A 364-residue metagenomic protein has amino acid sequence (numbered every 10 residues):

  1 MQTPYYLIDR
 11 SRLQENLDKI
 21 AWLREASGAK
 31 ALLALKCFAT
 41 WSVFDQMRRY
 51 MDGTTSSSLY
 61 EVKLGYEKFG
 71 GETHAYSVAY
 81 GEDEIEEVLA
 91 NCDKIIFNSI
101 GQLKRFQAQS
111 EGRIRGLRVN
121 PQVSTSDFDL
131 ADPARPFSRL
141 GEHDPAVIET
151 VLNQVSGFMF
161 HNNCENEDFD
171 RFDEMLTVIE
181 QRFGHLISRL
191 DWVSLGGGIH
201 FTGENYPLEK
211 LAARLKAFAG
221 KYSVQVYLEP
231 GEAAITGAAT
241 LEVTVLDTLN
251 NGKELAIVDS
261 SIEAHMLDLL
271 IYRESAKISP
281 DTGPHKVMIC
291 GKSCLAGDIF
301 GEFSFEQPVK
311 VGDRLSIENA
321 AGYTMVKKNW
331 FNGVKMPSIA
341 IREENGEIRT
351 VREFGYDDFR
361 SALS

Functional and structural regions predicted by a protein language model:
M1-G70, Y76-Y80, S261, F305-S316 (+2 more regions): N-terminal capping/small domains of soluble enzymes
I8-E15, F38, S42, Y60 (+10 more regions): Conserved active-site and cofactor/substrate-binding residues in soluble primary-metabolism enzymes
S11, I100, N120-Q122, H161 (+5 more regions): Anionic group-transfer/hydrolysis microenvironments
A29-W192, Y206, R214: Active-site-proximal beta-alpha core segment in soluble small-molecule metabolic enzymes
D168-D173, T202-L211, G237-D247, S304-F305: Short glycine/threonine-rich loop-to-helix capping motif typified by GTGT followed within a few residues by an Asp-Pro
E180-I235: Acidic, glycine-rich loop-and-beta core segments that form the ion-binding/anion-interacting portion of active sites
P230-S364: Charged (often Lys/Glu-rich) extended helix/loop segments that serve as interaction or gating elements
